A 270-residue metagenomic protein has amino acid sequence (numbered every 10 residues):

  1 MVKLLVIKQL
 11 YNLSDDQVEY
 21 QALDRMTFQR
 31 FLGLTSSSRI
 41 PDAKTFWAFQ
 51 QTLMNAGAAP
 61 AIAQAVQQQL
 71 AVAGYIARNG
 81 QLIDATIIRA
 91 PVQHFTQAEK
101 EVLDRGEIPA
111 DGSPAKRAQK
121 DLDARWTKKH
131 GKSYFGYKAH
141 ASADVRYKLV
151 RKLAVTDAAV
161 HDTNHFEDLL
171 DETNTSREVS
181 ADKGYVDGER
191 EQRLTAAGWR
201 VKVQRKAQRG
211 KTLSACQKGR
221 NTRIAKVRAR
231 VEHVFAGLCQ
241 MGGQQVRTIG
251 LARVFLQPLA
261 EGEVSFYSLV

Functional and structural regions predicted by a protein language model:
M1-N12: Alpha-helical support elements that line or immediately flank enzyme active sites and cofactor-binding pockets
V2, D16, A139: Residue-level detector of short, conserved catalytic/binding motifs and their immediate flanks
K3, A236-G237, Q257-G262: Conserved, well-structured core segments
L10, D24, F28, N55 (+5 more regions): Short, well-ordered loop/turn and helix-capping segments at boundaries between secondary-structure elements and domains
L13-Q21: Short, charged amphipathic recognition helices of the HTH superfamily and cognate SANT/SANTA-like modules
Y20-L23, G33, S37, P41-A196 (+3 more regions): Polybasic low-complexity intrinsically disordered regions
E178, K183-L256: Helix-centered, glycine/charged polyanion-binding patches within enzymatic domains that contact phosphate-containing
V254-V270: Charge-patterned, long linear interaction tracts outside catalytic cores
